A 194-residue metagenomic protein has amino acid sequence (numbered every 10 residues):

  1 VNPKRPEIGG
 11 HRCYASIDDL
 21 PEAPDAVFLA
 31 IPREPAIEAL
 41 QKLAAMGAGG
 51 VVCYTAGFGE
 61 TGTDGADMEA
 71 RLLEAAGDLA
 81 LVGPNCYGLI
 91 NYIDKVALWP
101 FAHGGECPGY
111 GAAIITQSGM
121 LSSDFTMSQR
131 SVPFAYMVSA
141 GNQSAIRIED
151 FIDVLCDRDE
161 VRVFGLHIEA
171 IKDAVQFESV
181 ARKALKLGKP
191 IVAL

Functional and structural regions predicted by a protein language model:
V1-L194: Catalytic-core regions of core metabolic enzymes, especially those transforming organic acids/acyl-group intermediates
